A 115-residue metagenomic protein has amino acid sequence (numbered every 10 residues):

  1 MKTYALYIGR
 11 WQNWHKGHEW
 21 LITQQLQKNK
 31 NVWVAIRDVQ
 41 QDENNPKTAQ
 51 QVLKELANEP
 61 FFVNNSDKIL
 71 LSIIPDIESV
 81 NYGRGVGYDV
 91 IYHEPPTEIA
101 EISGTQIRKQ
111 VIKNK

Functional and structural regions predicted by a protein language model:
M1-K115: Nucleotidyltransferase catalytic core that binds NTPs
